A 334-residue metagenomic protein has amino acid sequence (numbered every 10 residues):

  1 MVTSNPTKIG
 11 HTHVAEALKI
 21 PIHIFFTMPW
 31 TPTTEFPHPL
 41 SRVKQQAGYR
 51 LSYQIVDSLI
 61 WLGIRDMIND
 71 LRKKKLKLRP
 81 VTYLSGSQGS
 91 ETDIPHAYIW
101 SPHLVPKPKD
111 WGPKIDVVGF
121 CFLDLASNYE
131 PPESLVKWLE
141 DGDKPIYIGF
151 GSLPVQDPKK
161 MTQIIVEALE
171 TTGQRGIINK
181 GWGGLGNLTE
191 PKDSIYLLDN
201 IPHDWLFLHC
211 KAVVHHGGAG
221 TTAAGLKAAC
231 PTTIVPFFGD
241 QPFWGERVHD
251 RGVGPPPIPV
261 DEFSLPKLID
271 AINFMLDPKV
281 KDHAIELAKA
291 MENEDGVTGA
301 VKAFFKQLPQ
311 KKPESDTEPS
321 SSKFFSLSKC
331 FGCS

Functional and structural regions predicted by a protein language model:
M1-P145, F150-R175, N187-E190, D282 (+3 more regions): Nucleotide-sugar-dependent glycosyltransferase catalytic domains
T3, L198-E246: A donor-sugar binding/catalytic signature common to diverse glycosyltransferases and related nucleotide-sugar
F25-T27, G217, I234-F238, P256-V260: Short beta->alpha connector loops at strand-helix junctions that form conserved, small/polar/Pro-enriched
G173, G183-I201: Nucleotide-activated donor-binding/catalytic signature segment of Leloir-type glycosyltransferases, i.e., the conserved
G176-K180: Short internal beta-strands
G239-A271, D282: Change "using UDP/GDP/dTDP sugars" to "using nucleotide sugars
E262-D277, V297-P309: Two-component system phosphotransfer/interaction surface
